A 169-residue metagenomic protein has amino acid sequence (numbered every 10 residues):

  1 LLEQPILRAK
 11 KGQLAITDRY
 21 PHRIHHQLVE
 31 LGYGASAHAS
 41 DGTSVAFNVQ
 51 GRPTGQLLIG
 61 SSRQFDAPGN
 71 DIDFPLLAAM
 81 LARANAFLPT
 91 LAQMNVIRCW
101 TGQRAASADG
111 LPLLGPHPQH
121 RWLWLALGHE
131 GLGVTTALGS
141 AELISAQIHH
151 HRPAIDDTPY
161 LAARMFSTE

Functional and structural regions predicted by a protein language model:
L1-P118: Active-site substrate-recognition segment that forms the wall of the catalytic cavity or substrate channel
L113, H117-E169: C-terminal lid/capping helical subdomain adjacent to the catalytic/cofactor pocket in oxidative enzymes
